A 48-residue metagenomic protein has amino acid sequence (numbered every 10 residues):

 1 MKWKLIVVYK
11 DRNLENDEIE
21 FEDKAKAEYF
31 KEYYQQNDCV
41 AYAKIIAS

Functional and structural regions predicted by a protein language model:
M1-D17, I46: Short aromatic-glycine-(Arg/Gly/Cys) micro-motifs in beta-strand/loop hairpins
E18-Q35: Short, flexible N-terminal segments of the mature chain
Y33-S48: Short, mixed-charge low-complexity intrinsically disordered segments
